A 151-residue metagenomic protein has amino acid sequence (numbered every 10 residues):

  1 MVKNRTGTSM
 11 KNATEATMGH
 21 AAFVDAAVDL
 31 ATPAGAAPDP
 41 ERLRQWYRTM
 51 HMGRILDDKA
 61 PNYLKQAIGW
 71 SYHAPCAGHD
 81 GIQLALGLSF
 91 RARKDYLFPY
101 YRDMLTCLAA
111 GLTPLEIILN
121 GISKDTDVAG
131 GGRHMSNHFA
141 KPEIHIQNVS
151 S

Functional and structural regions predicted by a protein language model:
M1-I82: Conserved acidic/glycine
I55-S151: Cofactor-binding active-site loop characterized by glycine-rich and histidine/acidic residues
